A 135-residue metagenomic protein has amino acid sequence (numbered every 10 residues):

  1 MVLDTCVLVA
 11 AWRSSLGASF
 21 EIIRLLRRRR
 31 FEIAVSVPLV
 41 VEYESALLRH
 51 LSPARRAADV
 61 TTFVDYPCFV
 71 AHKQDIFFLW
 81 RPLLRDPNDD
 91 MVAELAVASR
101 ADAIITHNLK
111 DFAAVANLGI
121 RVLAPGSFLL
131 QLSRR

Functional and structural regions predicted by a protein language model:
M1-V35: Short, well-structured N-terminal submotif of metal-dependent ribonuclease cores
T5, D89-D90: Conserved glycosyltransferase catalytic-site signature
T5, V37-P38, H107-L109: Short secondary-structure boundary segments
L8-V9, V41-E42, D111-A113: Short, active-site-adjacent cap segments at secondary-structure transitions
W12-R13, L47, A116, S133: Short, flexible helix/strand-to-coil boundary loops that buttress conserved ligand/catalytic motifs in alpha/beta
I22, V92-A93: Short, hydrophobic alpha-helical packing/hinge segments within bilobed ligand-binding/sensory domains
L25-L79, L83: PIN-domain endoribonuclease scaffold, especially VapC-family toxins
L83, D90, V97-A103, L109-R135: Acidic, PIN/NYN-like endoribonuclease modules and their adjacent C-terminal/linker elements
